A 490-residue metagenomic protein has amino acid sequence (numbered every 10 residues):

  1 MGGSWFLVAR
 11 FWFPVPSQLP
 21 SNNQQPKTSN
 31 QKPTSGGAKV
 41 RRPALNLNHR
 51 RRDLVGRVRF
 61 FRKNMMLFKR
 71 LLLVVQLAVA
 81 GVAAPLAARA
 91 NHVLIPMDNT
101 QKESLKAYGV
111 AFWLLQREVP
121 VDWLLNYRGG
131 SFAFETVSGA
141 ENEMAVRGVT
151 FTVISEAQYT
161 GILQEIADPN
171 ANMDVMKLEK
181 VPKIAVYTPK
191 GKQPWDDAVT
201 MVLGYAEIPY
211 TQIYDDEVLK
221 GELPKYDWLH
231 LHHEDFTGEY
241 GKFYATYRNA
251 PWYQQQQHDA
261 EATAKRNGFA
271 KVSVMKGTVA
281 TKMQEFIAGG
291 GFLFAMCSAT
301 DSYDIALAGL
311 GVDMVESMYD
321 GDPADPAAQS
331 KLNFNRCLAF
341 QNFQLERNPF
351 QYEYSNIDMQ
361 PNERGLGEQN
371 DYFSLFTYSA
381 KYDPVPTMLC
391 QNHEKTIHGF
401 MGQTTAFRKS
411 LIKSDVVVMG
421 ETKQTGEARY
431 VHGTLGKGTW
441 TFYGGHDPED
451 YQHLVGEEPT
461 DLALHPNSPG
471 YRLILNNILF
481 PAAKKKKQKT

Functional and structural regions predicted by a protein language model:
M1-T34, V40-N46: Short, basic, low-complexity termini and linkers enriched in Ser/Thr/Gly/Pro that act as targeting/leader peptides
R52-M65: Short, Lys/Arg-enriched N-terminal segments with co-localized hydrophobic residues within the first ~10-30 amino acids
K69-A83: Bacterial N-terminal signal peptides
L86-D197, A206, G445, Q452 (+1 more regions): Hydrophobic targeting/anchoring helices
N91-A133, D313, K409-T490: Extracellular ligand-binding/catalytic regions of CAZymes and related secreted enzymes and adhesion modules
H92-V93, D98, K102, F132-N142 (+2 more regions): Helical hinge/lid and interdomain linker segments adjacent to catalytic or ligand-binding clefts that mediate domain
D197, G204, D301, D320 (+1 more regions): Catalytic beta-strand/loop cores that center a nucleophilic Ser/Cys/Thr and support acyl-enzyme chemistry
G268, A308, S317-Y319, P326-S330: Catalytic cores of eukaryotic secretory-pathway lumenal/extracellular enzymes that build and remodel glycoconjugates
